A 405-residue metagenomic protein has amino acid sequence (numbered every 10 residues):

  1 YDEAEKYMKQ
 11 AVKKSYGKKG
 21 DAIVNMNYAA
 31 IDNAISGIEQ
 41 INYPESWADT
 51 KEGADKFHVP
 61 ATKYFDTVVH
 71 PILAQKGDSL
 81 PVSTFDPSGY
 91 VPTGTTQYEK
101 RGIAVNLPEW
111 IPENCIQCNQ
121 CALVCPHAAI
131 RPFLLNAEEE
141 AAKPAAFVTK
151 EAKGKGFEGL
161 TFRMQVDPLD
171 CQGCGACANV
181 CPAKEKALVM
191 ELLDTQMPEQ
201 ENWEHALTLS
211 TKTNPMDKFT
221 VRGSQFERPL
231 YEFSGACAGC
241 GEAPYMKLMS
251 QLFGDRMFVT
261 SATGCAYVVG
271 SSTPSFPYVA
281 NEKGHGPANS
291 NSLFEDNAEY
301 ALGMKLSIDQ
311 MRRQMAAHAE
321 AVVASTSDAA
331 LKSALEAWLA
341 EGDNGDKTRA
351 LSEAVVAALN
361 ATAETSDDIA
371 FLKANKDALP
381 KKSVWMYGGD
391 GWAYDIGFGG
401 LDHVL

Functional and structural regions predicted by a protein language model:
A4-D170, A178-W385, G391-W392: Ferredoxin-type iron-sulfur electron-transfer modules and their immediate structural context
C174: Active-site substrate-binding loop specific to GH73 endo-beta-N-acetylglucosaminidase modules in bacterial autolysins
I396-L405: A short alpha/beta connector and helix-capping loop motif
